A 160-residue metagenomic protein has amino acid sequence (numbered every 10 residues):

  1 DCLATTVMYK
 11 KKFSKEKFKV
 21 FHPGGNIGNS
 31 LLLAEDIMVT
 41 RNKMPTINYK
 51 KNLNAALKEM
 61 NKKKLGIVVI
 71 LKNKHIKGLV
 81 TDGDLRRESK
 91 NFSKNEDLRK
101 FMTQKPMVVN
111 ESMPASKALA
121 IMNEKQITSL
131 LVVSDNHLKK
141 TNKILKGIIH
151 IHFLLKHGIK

Functional and structural regions predicted by a protein language model:
D1-K12: Short alpha-helices
T5, K43-P45, G66-V68, K77-L79 (+2 more regions): Structural motif
S14-M38: Cyclic nucleotide-binding regulatory module and flanking cytosolic helices
V20, V39, R87, N91 (+3 more regions): Phosphate-coordinating loops and pocket residues in cytosolic domains that bind phosphorylated ligands
G28, D36-M38, Y49, K58-K62 (+1 more regions): Short, conserved, surface-exposed binding loops centered on an aromatic residue
S30-M44, N95-P106: Bateman (tandem CBS) regulatory domains
T46-K64, S89, K100, V108-H137 (+2 more regions): The conserved cystathionine-beta-synthase
N61-K62, G66-N73, G78-R87, N91-Q104 (+1 more regions): Phosphate-binding active sites in nucleotide-utilizing proteins
